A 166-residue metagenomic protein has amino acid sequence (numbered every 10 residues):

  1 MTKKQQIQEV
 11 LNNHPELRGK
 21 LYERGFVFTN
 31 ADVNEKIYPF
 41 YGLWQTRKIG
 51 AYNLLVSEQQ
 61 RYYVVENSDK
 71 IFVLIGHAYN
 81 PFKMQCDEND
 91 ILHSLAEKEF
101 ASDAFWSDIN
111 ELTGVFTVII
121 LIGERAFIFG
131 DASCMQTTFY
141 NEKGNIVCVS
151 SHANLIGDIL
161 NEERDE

Functional and structural regions predicted by a protein language model:
M1-E166: Cysteine-centered catalytic environments shared across enzyme families
